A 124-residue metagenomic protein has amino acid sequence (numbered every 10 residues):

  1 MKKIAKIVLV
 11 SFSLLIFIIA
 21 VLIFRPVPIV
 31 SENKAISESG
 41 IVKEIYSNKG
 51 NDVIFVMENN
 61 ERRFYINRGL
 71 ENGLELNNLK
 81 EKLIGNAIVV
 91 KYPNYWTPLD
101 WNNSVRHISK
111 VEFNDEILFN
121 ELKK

Functional and structural regions predicted by a protein language model:
M1-I4: Positively charged n-region of N-terminal signal peptides that target proteins for export
K6-I23: Hydrophobic membrane-insertion alpha-helices, especially the h-region of bacterial N-terminal signal peptides
I19-I36: Short boundary/loop segments of OB/S1/cold-shock single-stranded nucleic-acid-binding domains
S31-G50: Structural detector for short beta-strands of small beta-barrel domains
K49-G69: OB-fold (S1/OB) nucleic-acid-binding surfaces
I66-G73, K123-K124: A short, sequence-level motif marking secondary-structure junctions
G73-K91: Short nucleic-acid-contacting surface segments enriched for D/E, G, S/T with interspersed K/R
N94-K123: OB-fold/S1-family single-stranded nucleic acid-binding modules
